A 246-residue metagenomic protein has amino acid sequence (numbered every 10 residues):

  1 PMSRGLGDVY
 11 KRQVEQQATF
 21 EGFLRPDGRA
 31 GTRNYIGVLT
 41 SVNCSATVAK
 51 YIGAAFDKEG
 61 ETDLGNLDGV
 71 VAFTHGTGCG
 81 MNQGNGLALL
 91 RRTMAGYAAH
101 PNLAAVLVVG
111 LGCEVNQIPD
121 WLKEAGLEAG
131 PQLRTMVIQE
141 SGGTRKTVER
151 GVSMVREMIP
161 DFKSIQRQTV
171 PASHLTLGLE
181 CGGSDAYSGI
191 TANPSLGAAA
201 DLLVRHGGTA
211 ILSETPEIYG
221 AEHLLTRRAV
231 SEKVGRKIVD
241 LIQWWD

Functional and structural regions predicted by a protein language model:
P1-L6, Y10: Single conserved hydrophobic/aromatic residue that forms the stacking wall/gate of nucleotide- or nucleobase-binding
K11-W244: Buried, small/hydrophobic-residue-enriched core segments of structured protein domains
